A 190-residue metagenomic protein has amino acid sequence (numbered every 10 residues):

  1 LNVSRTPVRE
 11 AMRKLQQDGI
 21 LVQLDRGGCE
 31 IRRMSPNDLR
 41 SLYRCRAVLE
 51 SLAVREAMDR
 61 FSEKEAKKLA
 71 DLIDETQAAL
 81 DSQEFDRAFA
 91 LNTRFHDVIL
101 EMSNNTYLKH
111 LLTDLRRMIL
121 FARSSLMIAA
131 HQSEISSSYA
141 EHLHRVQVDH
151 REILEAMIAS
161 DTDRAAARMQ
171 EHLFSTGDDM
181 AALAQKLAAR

Functional and structural regions predicted by a protein language model:
L1-R55, D59, K64-E65, Y107 (+2 more regions): Short linear motifs at protein or domain termini
S35-L39, V54-S62, A79-E84, Q132-H142: A ubiquitous short alpha-helical element
L42, L69, A88, N92 (+5 more regions): Hydrophobic packing residues in well-ordered alpha-helices of helical domains and bundles
C45-M58, R94-S137: Hydrophobic, amphipathic alpha-helical faces that serve as interaction scaffolds
A70-I73, S82, S125-R190: C-terminal all-alpha effector/ligand-binding and dimerization domain of prokaryotic HTH-type transcriptional repressors
T76, L80-H96, T106: Exposed, interaction-prone assembly regions rather than primary DNA-binding/catalytic cores
